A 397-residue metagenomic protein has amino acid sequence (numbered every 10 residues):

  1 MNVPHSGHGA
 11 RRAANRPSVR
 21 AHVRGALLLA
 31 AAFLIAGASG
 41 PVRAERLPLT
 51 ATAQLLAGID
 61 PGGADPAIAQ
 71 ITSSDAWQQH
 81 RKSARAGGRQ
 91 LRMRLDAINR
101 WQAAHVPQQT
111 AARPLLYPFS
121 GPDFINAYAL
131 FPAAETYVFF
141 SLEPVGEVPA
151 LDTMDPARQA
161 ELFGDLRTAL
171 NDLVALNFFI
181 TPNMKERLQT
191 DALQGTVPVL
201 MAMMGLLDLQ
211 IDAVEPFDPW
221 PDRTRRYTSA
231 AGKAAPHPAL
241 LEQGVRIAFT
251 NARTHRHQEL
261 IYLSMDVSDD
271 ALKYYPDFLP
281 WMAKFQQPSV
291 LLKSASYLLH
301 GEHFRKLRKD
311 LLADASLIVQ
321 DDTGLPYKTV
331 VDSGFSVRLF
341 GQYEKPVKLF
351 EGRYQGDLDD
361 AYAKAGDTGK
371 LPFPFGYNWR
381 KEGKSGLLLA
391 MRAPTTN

Functional and structural regions predicted by a protein language model:
V3-S6, R16: N-terminal cationic leader/targeting segments used for protein routing and processing
A10-L28: Bacterial N-terminal signal peptides that target proteins for export
G25-G37: Bacterial N-terminal signal peptides
G40-A44: Sec/Tat signal peptide C-region and signal peptidase I cleavage site
E45-L170, E259-N397: Non-globular targeting/processing and membrane-anchoring segments
S120-F131, V138-F140, F178-P198: Short, thiol/selenol-centered motifs that function as redox-active sites or metal-ligating centers
L173-T196, G205-L209, A213-R305: Mature extracytoplasmic/lumenal regions of exported proteins
M201: Sequence context surrounding c-type heme c attachment/ligation sites in exported
